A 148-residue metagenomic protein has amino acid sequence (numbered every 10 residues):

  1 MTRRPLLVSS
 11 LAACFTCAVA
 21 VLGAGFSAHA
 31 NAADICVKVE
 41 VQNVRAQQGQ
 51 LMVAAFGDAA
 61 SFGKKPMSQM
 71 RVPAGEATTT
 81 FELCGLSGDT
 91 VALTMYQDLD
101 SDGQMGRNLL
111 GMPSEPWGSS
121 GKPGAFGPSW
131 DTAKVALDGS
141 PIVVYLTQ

Functional and structural regions predicted by a protein language model:
T16-H29: C-terminal segment of classical bacterial N-terminal signal peptides
I35-N43, V53: A short, amphipathic beta-strand motif
M52-F56, A92-T94: Beta-strand signatures of extracellular beta-sandwich domains
R71-A77, A136-D138: Short proline/glycine- and polar residue-rich coil/turn motifs
T78-L86: Exposed aromatic-hydrophobic patches
D89-L99: A short, solvent-exposed beta-strand micro-motif common in secreted/extracellular proteins
L99-G106: Acidic, glycine-anchored loop motifs typical of Ca2+
E115-Q148: Extracellular beta-sheet/turn segments enriched in Thr/Pro/Gly and aliphatic residues
